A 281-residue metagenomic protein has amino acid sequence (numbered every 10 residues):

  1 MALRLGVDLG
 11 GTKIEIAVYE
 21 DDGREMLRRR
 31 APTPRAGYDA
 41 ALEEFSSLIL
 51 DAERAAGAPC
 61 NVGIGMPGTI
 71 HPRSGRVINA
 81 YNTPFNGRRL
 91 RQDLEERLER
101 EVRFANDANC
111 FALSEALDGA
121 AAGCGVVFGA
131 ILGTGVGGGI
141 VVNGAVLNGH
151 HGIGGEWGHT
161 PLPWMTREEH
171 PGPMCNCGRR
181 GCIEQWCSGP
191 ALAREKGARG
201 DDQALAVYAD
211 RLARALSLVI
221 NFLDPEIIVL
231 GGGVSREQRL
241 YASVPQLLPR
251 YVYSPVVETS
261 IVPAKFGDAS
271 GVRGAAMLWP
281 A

Functional and structural regions predicted by a protein language model:
M1-N61, H71-S74, Q92-V102, E115-C124 (+1 more regions): ATP-binding/phosphotransfer module of carbohydrate and carboxylate kinases, centering on a glycine-rich
D8, G63-P67, A105, G129-G135 (+1 more regions): Short beta-strand segments
R24-E25, V77, V146-L147: Hydrophobic "anchor" residues
P32-P34, F85, G154-E156: A short acidic/small-residue loop/turn micro-motif
G75-N86: A charged helix-plus-loop insertion that forms the helical arch/lid used to bind and gate nucleic-acid substrates
F104-A108, A112: Short loop/edge segments at beta-strand edges and connector loops that shape dinucleotide/nucleotide cofactor-binding
C124-I183: Glycine-rich phosphate-binding loop of actin/hexokinase-like ATP-binding domains
